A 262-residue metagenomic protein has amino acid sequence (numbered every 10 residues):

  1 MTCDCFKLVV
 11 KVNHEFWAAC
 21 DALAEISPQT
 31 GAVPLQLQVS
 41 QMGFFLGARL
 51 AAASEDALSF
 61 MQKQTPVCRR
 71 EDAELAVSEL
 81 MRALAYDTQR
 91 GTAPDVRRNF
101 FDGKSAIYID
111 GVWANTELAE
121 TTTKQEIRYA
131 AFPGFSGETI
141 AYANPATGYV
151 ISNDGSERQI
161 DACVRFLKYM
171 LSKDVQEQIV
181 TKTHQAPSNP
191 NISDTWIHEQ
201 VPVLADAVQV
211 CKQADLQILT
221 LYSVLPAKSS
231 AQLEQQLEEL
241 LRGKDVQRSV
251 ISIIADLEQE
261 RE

Functional and structural regions predicted by a protein language model:
M1-D4, P34, R128-Y129, P133 (+2 more regions): A structural signal for short loop-to-beta-strand junctions that line the ligand-binding cleft of periplasmic/secreted
K7, A85-T88, E120-A186: Extracytoplasmic/periplasmic substrate-recognition and gating elements
N13-W17, Q89-D102: Short helix-initiation/N-cap motifs at beta->coil->alpha
F16-T65, S105: Extracytoplasmic/periplasmic solute-binding protein
A19-A24, Q62-T92: Glycine-centered hinge/linker elements that transmit conformational signals in sensory and ligand-binding systems
A93, D110-T116, P145-T147: Beta->alpha turn/N-cap motifs
A106-G111, R128: Paired acidic/hydrophobic, glycine-rich loop segments that form the ligand-binding mouth/hinge of periplasmic-binding
A130, V180-E239: Long, aromatic- and glycine/proline-rich binding clefts that accommodate carbohydrate-like moieties
